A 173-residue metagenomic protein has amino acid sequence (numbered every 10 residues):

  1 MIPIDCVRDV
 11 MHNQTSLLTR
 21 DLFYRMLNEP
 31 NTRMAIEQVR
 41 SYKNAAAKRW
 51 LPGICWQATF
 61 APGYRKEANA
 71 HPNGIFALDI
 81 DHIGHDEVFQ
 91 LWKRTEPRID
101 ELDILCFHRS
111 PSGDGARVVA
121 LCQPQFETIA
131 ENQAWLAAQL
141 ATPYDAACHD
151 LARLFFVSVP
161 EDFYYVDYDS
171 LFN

Functional and structural regions predicted by a protein language model:
M1-G74: DNA replication initiation on ssDNA origins
M1-L18, L22-L27, L140-N173: Catalytic "initiation/cleavage/transfer" segments centered on a nucleophilic residue and adjacent nucleic-acid-engaging
G63-A68, T95-P111, T142-D145: Catalytic micro-motifs at enzyme active sites that drive phosphoryl/nucleotidyl and oxygen chemistry
G74-I80: Active-site-flanking beta-strand signature of metal-NTP-handling nucleotidyl enzymes and homologous cyclase-like
L78, D103-T128, L154-S158: Histidine-centered divalent-metal-coordination microenvironment in nucleic-acid enzymes
D81-D103: Short amphipathic alpha-helix segments
H82-H85, P124-F126, D162: Acidic glycine-/aspartate-rich tracts in secreted/extracellular proteins
L91-P97, L121-Y144, Y165-N173: Helical (often loop-to-helix) elements that flank the catalytic cores of nucleotide-handling enzymes
